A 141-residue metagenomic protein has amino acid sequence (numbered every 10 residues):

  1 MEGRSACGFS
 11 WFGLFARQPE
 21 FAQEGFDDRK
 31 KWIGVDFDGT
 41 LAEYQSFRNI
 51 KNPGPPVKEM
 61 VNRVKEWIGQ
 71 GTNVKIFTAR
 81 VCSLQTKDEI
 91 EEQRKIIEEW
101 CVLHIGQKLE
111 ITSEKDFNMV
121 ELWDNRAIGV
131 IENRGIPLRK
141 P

Functional and structural regions predicted by a protein language model:
M1-P141: HAD-like aspartate-dependent phosphatase fold
